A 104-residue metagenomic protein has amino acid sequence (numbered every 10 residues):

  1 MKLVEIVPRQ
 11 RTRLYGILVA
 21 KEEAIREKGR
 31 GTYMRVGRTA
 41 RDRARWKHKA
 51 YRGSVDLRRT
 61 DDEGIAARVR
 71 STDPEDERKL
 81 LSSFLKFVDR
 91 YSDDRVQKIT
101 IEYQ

Functional and structural regions predicted by a protein language model:
M1, T60-R70: Short glycine-rich, basic-tinged beta-strand/loop micro-motifs
M1-R43: Negatively charged, low-complexity tracts enriched in Asp/Glu with abundant Ser/Thr
V4-I6, V55-L57, A67, F84 (+1 more regions): Hydrophobic beta-strand residues in large extracellular and virion-surface proteins
R9-R11, K47-G53, R68-E75: Secondary-structure transition/turn motif
R26-R30, H48-Y51, S92-V96: Short secondary-structure junctions
G37-T39, K98-Q104: Short proline/glycine- and acidic-rich turn/helix-capping motifs at secondary-structure junctions
R41-E63: A short, structured beta-strand/loop element
R70-I99: C-terminal structural segments of small proteins and small subunits
